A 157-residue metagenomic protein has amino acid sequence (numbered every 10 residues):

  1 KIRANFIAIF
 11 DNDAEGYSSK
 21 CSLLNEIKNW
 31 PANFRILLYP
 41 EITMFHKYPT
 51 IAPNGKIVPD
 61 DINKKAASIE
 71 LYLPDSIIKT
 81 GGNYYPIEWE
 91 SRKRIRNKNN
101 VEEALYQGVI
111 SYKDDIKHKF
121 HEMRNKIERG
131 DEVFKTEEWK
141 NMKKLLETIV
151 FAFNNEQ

Functional and structural regions predicted by a protein language model:
K1-I2: Short, surface-exposed loop/strand segments
N5-H118: Activity-critical C-terminal alpha-helical subdomain
P86-Q157: Terminal low-complexity/disordered tails
